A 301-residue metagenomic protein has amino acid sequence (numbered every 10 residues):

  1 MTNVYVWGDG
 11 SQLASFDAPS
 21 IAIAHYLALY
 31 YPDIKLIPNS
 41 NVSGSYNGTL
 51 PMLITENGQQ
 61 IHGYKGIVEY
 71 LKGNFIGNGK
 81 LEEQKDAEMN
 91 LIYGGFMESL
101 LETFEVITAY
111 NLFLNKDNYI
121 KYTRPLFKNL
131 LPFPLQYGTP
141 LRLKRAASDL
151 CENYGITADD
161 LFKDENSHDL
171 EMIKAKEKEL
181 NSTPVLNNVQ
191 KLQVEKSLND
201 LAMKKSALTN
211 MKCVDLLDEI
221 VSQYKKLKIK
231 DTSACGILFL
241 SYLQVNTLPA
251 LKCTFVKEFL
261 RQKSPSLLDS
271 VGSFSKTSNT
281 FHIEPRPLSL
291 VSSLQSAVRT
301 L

Functional and structural regions predicted by a protein language model:
T2-E177, P287-L301: GST-like domain detector, emphasizing the conserved glutathione-binding G-site in the N-terminal thioredoxin-like
A28-K35, G77-N78, Q262-N279: Structural alpha-beta junctions
L100-T103, I107, Y224-K228, Q244 (+3 more regions): Short secondary-structure junctions and interdomain/linker hinges
L112-V271: GST-like fold's C-terminal all-alpha helical module
S266-L301: Charge-dense, extended regions
